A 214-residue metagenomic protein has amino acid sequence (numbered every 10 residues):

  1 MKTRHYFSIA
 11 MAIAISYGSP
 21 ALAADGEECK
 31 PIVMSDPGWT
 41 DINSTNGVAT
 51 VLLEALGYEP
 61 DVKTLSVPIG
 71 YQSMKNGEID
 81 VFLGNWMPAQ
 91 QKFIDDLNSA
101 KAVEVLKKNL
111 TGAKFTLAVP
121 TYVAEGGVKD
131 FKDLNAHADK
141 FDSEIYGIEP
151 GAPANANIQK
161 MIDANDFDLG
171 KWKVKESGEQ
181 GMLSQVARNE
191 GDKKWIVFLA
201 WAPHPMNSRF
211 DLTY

Functional and structural regions predicted by a protein language model:
M1-S8: Bacterial N-terminal signal peptides that target proteins for export
S8-Y17: Bacterial N-terminal signal peptides
S19-A23: Sec/Tat signal peptide C-region and signal peptidase I cleavage site
G26-D41, Y58-K63, D142-Y146: Short, well-ordered beta-strand elements
W39-T40, Y58-S73, K173-Q185: Short helix-initiation/N-cap motifs at beta->coil->alpha
P68-A118: N-terminal segment of the mature folded domain
W86-Q90, D95-K101, T121-V123, F141-Y214: Pocket-lining segment of extracytoplasmic ligand-binding domains
A102-G151: A conserved helix-loop-strand patch within extracytoplasmic ligand-binding domains of the periplasmic binding
